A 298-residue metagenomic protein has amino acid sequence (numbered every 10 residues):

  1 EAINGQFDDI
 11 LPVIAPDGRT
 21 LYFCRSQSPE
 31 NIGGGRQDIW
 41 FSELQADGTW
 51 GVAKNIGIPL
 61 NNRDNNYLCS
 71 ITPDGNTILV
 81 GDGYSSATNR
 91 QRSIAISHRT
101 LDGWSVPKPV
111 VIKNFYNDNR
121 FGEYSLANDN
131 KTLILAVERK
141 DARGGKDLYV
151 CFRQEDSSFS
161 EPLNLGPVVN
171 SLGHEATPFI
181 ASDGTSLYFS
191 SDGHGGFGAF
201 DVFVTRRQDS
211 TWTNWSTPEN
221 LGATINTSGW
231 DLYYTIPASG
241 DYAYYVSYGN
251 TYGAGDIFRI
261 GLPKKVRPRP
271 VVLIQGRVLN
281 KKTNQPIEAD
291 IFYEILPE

Functional and structural regions predicted by a protein language model:
E1-R277, K281-P297: Short, conserved micro-motifs composed of acidic
